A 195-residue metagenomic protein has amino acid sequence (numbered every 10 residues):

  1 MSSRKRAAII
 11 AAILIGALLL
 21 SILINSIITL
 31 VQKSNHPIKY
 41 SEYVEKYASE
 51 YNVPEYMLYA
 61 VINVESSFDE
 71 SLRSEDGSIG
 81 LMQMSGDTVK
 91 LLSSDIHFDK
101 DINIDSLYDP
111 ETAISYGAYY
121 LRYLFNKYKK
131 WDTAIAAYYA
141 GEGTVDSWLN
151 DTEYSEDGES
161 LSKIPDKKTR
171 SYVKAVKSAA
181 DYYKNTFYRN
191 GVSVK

Functional and structural regions predicted by a protein language model:
M1-L23: N-terminal Sec-pathway targeting helices
L20-S71, S93, T186, V194: Export/targeting segments at the very N-terminus of extracytoplasmic proteins
L30-S34, E45-Y47, E70-I79, D99-P110 (+2 more regions): Second-shell loop/turn segments in exported
Y47, D76-D99, S115-G117, W148 (+1 more regions): Substrate-binding/active-site groove segments that recognize and process beta-1,4-linked N-acetyl-hexosamine
N52-E70, I114-A118, A134-A140, V176: Short, functionally critical alpha-helical segments immediately adjacent to catalytic or ligand/cofactor-binding
M57-Y59, L72, D101, Y128-A137 (+1 more regions): Surface-exposed patches in mature extracellular/periplasmic domains of secreted proteins
N63-T88, G141: Cell-wall polysaccharide-cleaving catalytic domain and substrate-binding groove, primarily in peptidoglycan/chitin
K127, A136-G191: Catalytic and substrate-binding regions of cell-wall glycan-acting enzymes that process beta-1,4-linked
